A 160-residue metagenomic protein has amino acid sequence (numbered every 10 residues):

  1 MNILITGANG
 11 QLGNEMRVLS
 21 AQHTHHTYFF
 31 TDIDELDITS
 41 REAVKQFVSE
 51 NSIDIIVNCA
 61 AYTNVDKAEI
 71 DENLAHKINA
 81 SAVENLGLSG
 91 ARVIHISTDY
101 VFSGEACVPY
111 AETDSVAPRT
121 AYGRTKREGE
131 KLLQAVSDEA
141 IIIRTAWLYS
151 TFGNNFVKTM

Functional and structural regions predicted by a protein language model:
N2-H23: N-terminal Rossmann NAD(P)H-binding glycine-rich loop of SDR-like oxidoreductase domains
T6, T31, I56-A60, V93-T98 (+2 more regions): SDR active-site strand-loop-helix element
T24-V44: Adenosine-cofactor binding site in Rossmann-like domains, unifying the SAM/SAH pocket of S-adenosylmethionine-dependent
R41-I78: NAD(P)H-binding glycine-rich loop region in Rossmannoid oxidoreductase-like domains and their noncatalytic homologs
I70-I94, E130: NAD(P)-cofactor binding segment of oxidoreductase domains
E84-A117: Conserved Rossmann-fold NAD(P)-dependent oxidoreductase catalytic core, especially the SDR/UDP-sugar
T125: Active-site helix of classical SDR
K131-M160: NAD(P)-dependent short-chain dehydrogenase/reductase
